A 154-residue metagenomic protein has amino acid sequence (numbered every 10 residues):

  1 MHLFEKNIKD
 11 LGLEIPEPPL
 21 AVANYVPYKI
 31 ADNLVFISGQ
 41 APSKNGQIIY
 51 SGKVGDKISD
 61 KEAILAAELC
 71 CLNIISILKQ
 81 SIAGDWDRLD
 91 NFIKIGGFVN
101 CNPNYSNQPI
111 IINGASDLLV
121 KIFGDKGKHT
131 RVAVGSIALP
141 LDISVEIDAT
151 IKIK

Functional and structural regions predicted by a protein language model:
M1-K154: Short, polar/acidic, helix-capping and beta-turn segments at strand->helix junctions that line the mouths
